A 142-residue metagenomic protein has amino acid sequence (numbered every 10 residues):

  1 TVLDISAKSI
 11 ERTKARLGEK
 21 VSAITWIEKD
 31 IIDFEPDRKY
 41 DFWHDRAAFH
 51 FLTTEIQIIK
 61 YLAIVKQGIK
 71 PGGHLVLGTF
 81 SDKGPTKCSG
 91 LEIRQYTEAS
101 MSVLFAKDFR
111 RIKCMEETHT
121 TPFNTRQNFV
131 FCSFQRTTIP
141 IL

Functional and structural regions predicted by a protein language model:
T1-R38, E55-L142: Class I (Rossmann-like) S-adenosyl-L-methionine-dependent methyltransferase catalytic domain, capturing the SAM-binding
D41: Conserved acidic residues
H44: A conserved beta-strand element that flanks and buttresses the S-adenosyl-L-methionine
A47-F51: Short catalytic micro-motifs in class I SAM-dependent methyltransferases
